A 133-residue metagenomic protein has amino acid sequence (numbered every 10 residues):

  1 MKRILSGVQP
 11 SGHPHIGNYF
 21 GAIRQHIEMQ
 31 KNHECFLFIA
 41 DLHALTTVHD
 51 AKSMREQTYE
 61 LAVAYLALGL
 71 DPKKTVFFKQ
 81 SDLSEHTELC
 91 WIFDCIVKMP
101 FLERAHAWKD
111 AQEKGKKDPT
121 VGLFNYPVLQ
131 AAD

Functional and structural regions predicted by a protein language model:
M1-A132: NTP-dependent nucleotidyl-transfer catalytic core
